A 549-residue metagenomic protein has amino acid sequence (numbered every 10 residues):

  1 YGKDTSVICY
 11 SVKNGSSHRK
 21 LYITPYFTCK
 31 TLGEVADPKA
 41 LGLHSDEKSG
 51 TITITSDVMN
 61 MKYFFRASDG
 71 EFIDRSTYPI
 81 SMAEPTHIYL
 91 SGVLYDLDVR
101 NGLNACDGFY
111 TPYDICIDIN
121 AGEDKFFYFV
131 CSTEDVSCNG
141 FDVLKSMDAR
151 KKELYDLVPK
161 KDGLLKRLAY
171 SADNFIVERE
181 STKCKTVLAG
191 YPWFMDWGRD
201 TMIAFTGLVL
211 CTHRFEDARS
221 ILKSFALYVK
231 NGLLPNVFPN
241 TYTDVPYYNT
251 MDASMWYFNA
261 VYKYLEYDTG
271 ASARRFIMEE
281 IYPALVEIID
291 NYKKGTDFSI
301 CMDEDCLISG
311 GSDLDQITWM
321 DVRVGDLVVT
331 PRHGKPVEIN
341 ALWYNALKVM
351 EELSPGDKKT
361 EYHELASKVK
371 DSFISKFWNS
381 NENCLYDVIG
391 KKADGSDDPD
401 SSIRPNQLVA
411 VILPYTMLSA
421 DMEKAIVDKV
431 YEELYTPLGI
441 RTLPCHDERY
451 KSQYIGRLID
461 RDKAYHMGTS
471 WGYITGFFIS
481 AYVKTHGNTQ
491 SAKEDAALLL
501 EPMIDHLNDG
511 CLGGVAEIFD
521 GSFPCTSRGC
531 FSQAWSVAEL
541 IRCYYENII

Functional and structural regions predicted by a protein language model:
K3-T5, G15-M195, A271-F276, V286-K294 (+1 more regions): Acidic/polar, glycine-enriched structural segments that form the non-catalytic walls/loops of the carbohydrate-binding
K13-G15, A36-P38, I119, K125 (+9 more regions): Aromatic-rich carbohydrate-recognition surfaces in CAZymes
Y110-C116, K185-T201, T241-S254, G325-A341 (+3 more regions): Solvent-exposed loop and edge beta-strand segments that line ligand/cofactor-binding and catalytic clefts
K166, P235-N236, K293, I300-D303 (+4 more regions): Catalytic cores of carbohydrate-active enzymes
Y170-E178, K223-N231, D505-L512: Glycine-rich, acidic and aromatic/proline-enriched surface loops and short helix-turn segments that act as binding
Y191-F194, L208, T416, C445-A492 (+1 more regions): C-terminal substrate/ligand-recognition segments
Y264-E280, L347-H363, M417, D421 (+1 more regions): Inter-helical turn/loop segments and adjacent helix faces that build the functional surface of alpha-helical bundle
D313-P331: A short, charged helix-loop
